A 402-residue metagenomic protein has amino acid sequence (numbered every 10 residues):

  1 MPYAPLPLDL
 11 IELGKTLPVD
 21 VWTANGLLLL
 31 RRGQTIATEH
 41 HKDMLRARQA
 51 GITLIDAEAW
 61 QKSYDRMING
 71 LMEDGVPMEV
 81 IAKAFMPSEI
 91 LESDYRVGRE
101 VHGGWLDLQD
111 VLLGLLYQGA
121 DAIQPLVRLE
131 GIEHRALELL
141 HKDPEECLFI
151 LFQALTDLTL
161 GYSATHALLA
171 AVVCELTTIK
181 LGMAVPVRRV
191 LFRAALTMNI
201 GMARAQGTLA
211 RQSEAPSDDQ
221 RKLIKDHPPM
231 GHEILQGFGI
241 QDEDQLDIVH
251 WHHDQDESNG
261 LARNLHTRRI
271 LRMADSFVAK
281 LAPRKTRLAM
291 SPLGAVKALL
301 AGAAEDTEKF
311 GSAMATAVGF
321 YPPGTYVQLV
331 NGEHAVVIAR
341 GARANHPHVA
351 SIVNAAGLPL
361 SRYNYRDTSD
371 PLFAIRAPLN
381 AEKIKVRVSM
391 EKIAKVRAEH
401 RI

Functional and structural regions predicted by a protein language model:
M1-A120, K285-I402: Terminal helices and disordered tails flanking the catalytic cores of nucleotide-processing hydrolases
E39-H40, P186, D219, D244: Cytosolic histidine kinase catalytic core of two-component systems
K42, E175, H232: Short glycine-/small-residue-rich flexible loop motifs, especially phosphate/cofactor-binding loops
R46, I179, Q236: Short polybasic/polar patches that bind polyanions
E79-K225: Acidic/His-rich, divalent-metal-binding segments that scaffold phosphate/diphosphate chemistry
A170, L191-Q206, D219-M314, F320-P322 (+2 more regions): Alpha-helical scaffolding flanking metal-ion-dependent phosphate/phosphodiester catalytic sites
